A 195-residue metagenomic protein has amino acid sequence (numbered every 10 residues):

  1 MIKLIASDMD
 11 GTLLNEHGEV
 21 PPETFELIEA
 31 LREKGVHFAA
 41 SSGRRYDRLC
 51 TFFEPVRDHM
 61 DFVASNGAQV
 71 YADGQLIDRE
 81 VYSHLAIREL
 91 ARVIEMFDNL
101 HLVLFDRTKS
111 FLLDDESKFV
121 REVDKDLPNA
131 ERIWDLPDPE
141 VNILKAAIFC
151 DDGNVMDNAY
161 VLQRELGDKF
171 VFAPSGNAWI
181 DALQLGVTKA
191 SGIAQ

Functional and structural regions predicted by a protein language model:
K3-H17: Asp-based phosphoryl-transfer active-site loop
D8-M9, N66-G67, R107, S175-G176: Fold-independent oxyanion-binding glycine-rich loops and adjacent beta-strand/coil segments at enzyme active sites
T12, H37, Q75-D78, A146-A147 (+2 more regions): Conserved short-loop catalytic and cofactor-binding motifs
H17-G18, S42, E80, D152 (+2 more regions): Short loop or secondary-structure boundary microenvironments that flank and position key functional residues
V20-F119: Active-site phosphate-binding/coordination module
N99-Q195: Conserved acidic, metal-coordinating active-site core of Asp-based, Mg2+-dependent phosphoryl-transfer enzymes
